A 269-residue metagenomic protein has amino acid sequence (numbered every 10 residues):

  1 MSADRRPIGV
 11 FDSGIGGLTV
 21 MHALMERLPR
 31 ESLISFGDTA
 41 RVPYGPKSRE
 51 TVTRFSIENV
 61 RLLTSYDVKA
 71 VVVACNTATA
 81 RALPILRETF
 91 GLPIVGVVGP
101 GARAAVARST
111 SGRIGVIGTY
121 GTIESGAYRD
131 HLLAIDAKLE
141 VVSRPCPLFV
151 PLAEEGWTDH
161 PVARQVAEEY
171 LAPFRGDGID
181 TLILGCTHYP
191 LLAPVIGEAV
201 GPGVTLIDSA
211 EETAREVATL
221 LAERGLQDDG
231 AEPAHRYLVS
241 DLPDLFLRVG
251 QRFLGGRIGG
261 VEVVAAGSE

Functional and structural regions predicted by a protein language model:
M1-E269: Non-catalytic structural scaffold of enzyme domains
